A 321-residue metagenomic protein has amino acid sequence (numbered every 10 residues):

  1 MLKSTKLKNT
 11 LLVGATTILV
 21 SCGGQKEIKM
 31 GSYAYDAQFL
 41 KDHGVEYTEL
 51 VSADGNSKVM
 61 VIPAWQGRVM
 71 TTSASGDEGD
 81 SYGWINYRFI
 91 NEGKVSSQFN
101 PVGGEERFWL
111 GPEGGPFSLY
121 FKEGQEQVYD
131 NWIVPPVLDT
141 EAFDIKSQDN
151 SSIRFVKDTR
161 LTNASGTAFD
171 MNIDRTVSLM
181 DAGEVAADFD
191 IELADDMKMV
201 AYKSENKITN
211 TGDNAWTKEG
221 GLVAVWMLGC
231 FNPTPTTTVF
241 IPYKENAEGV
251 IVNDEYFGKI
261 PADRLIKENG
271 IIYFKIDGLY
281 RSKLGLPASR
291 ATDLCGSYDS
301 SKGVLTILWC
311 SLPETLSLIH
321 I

Functional and structural regions predicted by a protein language model:
L2-L11: Bacterial N-terminal signal peptides that target proteins for export
V13-A15, A182: Enrichment for repetitive, rod-forming helical segments
A15-G23: Hydrophobic h-region of N-terminal signal peptides that target proteins for export in Gram-negative bacteria
G23-K203, K207, T211-T217, G221-I319: Surface-exposed acidic/polar loop and edge beta-strand patches at domain peripheries
